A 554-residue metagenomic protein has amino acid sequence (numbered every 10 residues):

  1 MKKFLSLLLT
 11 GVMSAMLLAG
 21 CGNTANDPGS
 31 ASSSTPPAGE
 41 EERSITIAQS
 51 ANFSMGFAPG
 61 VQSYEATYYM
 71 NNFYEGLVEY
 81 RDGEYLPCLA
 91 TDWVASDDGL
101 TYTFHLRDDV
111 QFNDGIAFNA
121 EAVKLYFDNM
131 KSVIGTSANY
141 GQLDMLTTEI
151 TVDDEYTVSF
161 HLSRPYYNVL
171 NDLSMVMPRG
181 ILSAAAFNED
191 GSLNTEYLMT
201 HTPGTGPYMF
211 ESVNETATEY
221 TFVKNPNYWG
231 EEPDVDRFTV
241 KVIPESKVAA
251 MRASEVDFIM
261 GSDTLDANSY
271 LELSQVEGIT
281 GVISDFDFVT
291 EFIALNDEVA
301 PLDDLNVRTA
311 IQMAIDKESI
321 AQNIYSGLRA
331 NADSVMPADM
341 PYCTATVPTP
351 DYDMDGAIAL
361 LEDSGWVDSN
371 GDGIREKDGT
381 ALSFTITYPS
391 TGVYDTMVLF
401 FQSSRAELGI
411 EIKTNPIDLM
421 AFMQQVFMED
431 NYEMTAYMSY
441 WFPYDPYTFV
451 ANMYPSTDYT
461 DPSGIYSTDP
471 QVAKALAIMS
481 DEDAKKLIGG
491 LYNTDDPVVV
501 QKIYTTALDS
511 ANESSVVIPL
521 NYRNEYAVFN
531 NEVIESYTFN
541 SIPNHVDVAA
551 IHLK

Functional and structural regions predicted by a protein language model:
A48-D97, D128, P203: N-terminal lobe/hinge region of extracytoplasmic solute-binding protein
T91-T136, S159, P301: Aromatic- and charge-enriched surface segment that lines or borders ligand/interaction sites
G141-F187: Surface-exposed binding/hinge segments that line and control ligand-binding clefts or catalytic entry sites
V176-P233, R237, M354-D355, A359: Gly/Pro-rich hinge or "lid" segments in bacterial periplasmic/extracellular proteins
E215-A217, V367-W441, E525: Ligand/substrate-recognition segments at binding pockets and active sites
V223, D303-S403, T506, H552: Append "and occasionally in soluble cytosolic enzymes with long acidic Gly/Pro-rich linkers
N225-S269, E411-K413: Ligand-site clamp/hinge motif
A314-T344, V393-Q402, Q425-K554: Detector for C-terminal structural segments
